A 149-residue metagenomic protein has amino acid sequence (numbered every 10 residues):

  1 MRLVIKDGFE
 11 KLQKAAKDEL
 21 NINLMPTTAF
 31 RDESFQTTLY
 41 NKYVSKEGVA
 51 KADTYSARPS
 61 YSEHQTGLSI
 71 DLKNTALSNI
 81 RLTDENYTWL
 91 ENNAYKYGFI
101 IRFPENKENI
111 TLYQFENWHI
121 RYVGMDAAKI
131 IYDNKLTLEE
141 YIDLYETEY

Functional and structural regions predicted by a protein language model:
M1-Y149: Cell-envelope/glycan interface and biosynthesis
